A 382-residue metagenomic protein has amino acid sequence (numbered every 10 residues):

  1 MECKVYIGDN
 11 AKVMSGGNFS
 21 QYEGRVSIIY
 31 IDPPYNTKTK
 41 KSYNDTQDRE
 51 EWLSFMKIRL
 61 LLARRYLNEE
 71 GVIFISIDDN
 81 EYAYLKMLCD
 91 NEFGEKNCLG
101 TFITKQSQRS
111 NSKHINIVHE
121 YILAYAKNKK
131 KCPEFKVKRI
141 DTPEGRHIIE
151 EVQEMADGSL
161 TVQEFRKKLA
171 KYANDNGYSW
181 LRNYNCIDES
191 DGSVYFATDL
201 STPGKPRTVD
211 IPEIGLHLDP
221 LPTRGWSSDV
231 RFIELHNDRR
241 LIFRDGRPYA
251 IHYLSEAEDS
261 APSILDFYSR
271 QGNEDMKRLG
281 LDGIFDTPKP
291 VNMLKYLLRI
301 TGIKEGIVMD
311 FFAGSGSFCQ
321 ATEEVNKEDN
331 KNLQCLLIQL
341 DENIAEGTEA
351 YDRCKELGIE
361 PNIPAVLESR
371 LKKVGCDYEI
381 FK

Functional and structural regions predicted by a protein language model:
M1-I307, D329, E342-E346: Class I S-adenosyl-L-methionine
G8, S315-G316, L336-L337: Conserved long hydrophobic alpha-helices within structured protein cores
V26-I31, F312, C335-L337: Beta-strand elements within well-structured catalytic alpha/beta cores of enzymes that handle phosphate/sulfate esters
P33, G306-V325: A phosphate-binding catalytic loop at a beta-strand-loop-alpha-helix junction that coordinates phosphoryl groups
L60, S315, L371: Short amphipathic alpha-helical/adjacent loop interface patches that line ligand and macromolecule-binding sites
I233, K295-L298, M309, C319 (+2 more regions): Generic hydrophobic alpha-helical scaffold/packing signal
A250-L254, A313-G316, K382: A glycine-rich phosphate-binding loop feature that marks nucleotide/adenosyl-phosphate handling sites
E324-K382: PRPP-dependent phosphoribosyltransferase catalytic core
